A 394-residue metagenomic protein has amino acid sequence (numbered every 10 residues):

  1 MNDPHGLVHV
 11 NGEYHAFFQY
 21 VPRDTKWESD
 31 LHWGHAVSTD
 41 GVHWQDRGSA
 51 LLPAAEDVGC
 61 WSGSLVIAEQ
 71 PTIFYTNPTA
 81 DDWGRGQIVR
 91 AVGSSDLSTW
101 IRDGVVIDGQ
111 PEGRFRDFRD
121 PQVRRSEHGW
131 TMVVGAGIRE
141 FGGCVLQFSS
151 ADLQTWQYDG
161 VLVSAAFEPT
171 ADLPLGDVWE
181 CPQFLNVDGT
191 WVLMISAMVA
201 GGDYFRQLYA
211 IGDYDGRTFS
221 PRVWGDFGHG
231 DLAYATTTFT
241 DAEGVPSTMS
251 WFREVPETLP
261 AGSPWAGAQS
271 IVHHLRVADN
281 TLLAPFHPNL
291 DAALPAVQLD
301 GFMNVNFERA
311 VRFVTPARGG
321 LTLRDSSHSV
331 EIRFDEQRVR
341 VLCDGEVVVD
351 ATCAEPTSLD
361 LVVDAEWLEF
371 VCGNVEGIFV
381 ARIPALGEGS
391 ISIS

Functional and structural regions predicted by a protein language model:
M1-D120, R125-P174, N186-H229, E243 (+5 more regions): Beta-rich carbohydrate-recognition and catalytic domains
F184, V311, V330-I332, P356-C372: Short tryptophan-centered beta-strand motifs in secreted/extracellular beta-sheet-rich domains of glycan-recognition
A235, F239-A242: Mobile "lid/hinge" segments at catalytic clefts and subdomain interfaces of large enzymes
L290-L342: Secretory/extracellular carbohydrate-interaction modules and structurally similar beta-sandwich "look-alikes"
N306-F307, A351-E355, A385: Extracellular/lumenal carbohydrate-interaction signature centered on repeated Trp-anchored short motifs
E331-I332, V347-A351, V380-A381: Non-catalytic extracellular/lumenal binding modules and the flexible linkers that connect them in large secreted
L342-S358: Short, aromatic/His-centered strand-loop micro-motif at the edge of beta-sheets
V375-I391: Short, solvent-exposed beta-strand-to-loop segments that form ligand-recognition rims of beta-rich domains
